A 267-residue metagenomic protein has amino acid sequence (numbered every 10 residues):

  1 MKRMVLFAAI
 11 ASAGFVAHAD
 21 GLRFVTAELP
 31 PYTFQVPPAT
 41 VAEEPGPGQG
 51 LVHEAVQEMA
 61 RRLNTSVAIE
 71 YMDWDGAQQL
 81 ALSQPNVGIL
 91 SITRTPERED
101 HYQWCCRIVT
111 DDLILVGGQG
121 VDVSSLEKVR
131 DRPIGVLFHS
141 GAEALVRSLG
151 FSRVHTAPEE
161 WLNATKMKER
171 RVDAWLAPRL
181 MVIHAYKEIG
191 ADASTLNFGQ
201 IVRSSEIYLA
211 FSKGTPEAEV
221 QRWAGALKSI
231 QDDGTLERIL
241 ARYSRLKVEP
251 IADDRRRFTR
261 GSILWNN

Functional and structural regions predicted by a protein language model:
D20-P96, D100, W223: Extracytoplasmic small-molecule ligand-binding "clamshell" domains of the periplasmic binding protein/Venus flytrap
T26-P30, T110-I114, K187-A224, K247-N267: Periplasmic-binding protein-like
P30, P45-E58, G118-F151, H155-A157 (+2 more regions): Bilobed "Venus flytrap"/periplasmic-binding protein-like clamshell domains and structurally analogous long
G50-R62, R132-P133, S140, L209-L246: Extended ligand-binding regions for polar small-molecule ligands
S66, A144-P158, A193-S194, L227-N267: Ligand-binding clefts/hinges and TM-proximal coupling segments of bilobed small-molecule sensing domains
A68-K128, H139-S140, F198-I201: Acidic, polar ligand-binding/catalytic clefts
A68-Q79, H155-T165, E169: Short helix-initiation/N-cap motifs at beta->coil->alpha
Q79, I92-H101, L145, D173-R203: A ligand-binding cleft/hinge motif common to bilobed small-molecule-binding domains
